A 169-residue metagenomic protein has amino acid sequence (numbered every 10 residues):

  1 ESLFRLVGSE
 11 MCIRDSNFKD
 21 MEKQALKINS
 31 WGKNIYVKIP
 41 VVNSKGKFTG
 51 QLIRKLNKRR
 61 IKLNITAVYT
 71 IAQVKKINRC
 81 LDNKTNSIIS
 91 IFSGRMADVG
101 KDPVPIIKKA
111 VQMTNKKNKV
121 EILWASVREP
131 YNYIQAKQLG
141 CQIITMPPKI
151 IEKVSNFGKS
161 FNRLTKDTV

Functional and structural regions predicted by a protein language model:
E1-G8, C12-I13: Single conserved hydrophobic/aromatic residue that forms the stacking wall/gate of nucleotide- or nucleobase-binding
R5, N17-I35, V42-L63, V68-I88 (+1 more regions): Alpha/beta enzyme core
E10, R14-D15, D20-K23, I39-V41 (+1 more regions): Glycine/Thr-rich beta-alpha phosphate-binding loop at enzyme active sites
I61-E152, G158-T168: Catalytic alpha/beta core domains of metabolic enzymes, predominantly
